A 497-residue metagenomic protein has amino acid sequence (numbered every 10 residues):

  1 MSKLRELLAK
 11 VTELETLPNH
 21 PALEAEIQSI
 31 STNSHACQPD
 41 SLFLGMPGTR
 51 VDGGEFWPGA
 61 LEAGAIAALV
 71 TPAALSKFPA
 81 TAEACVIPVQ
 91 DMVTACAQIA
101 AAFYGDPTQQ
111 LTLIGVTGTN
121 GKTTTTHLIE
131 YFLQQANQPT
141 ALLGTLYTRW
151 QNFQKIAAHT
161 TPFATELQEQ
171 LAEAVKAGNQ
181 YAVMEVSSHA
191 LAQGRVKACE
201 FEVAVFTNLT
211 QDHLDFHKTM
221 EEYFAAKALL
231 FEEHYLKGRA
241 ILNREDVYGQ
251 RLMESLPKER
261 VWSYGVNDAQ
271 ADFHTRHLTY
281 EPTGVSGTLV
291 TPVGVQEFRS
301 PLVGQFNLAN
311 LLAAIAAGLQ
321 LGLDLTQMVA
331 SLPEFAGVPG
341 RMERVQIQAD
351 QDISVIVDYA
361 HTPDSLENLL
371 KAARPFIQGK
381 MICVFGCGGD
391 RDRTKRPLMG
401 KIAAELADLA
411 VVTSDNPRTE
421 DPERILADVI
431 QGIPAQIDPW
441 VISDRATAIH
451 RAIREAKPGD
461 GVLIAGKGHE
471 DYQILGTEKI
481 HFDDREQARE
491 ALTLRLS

Functional and structural regions predicted by a protein language model:
M1-L17, A36-L42, D52-E55, T94 (+4 more regions): ATP-dependent carboxylate-amine ligase
M1-Q98, A102, V247, H274-T279 (+5 more regions): N-terminal leader/targeting and accessory segments in enzymes
V11, A74-A80, A177, A192 (+3 more regions): Acidic, Mg2+-coordinating active-site environments of NTP-dependent enzymes
P21-I30, C96-I99, P162-T165, M184-A190 (+5 more regions): Short gly/ser/thr-rich secondary-structure transition/capping motifs
E62, I66-P72, A240-R244, I382-F385 (+1 more regions): Short internal beta-strands
T81-Q90, K155-A158, K258-W262: Active-site regions of enzymes building and remodeling cell-envelope glycoconjugates
A95-R244, Y248-K258, T291, L312 (+2 more regions): Phosphate-binding loop of NTP-binding sites
L142, M184, A204, L242 (+4 more regions): Structural beta-sheet core signal
